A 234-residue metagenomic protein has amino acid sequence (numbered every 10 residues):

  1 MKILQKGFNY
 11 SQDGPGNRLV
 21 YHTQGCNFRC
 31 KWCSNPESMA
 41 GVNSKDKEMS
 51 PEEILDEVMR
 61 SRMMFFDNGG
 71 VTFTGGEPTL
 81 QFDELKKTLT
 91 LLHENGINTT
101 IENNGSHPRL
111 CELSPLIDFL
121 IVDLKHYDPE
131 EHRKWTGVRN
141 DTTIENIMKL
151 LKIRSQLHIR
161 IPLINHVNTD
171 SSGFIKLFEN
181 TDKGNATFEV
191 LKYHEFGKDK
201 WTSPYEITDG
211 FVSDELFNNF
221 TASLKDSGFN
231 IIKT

Functional and structural regions predicted by a protein language model:
K2-Y10, P15, D56, N165-T234: Auxiliary Fe-S-binding modules of radical SAM enzymes
Q5-M49: Canonical Radical SAM [4Fe-4S] cluster-binding loop centered on the CxxxCxxC motif and its immediate flanking residues
P36-V71: Conserved alpha-helical substructure of the radical SAM core
S38-S44, R133-R139, S203-G210: Short glycine-enriched, charge-decorated loop/helix-capping segments at active-site entrances that position
K45-E52, T79, G137-D141, F211: Conserved phosphate-coordination/catalytic loops
E53, E84-K87, N219: Long, highly charged amphipathic alpha-helices
M59-M63, D67-G70, G75, T79-S203: Conserved AdoMet/S-adenosylmethionine-binding subsite of the radical SAM
